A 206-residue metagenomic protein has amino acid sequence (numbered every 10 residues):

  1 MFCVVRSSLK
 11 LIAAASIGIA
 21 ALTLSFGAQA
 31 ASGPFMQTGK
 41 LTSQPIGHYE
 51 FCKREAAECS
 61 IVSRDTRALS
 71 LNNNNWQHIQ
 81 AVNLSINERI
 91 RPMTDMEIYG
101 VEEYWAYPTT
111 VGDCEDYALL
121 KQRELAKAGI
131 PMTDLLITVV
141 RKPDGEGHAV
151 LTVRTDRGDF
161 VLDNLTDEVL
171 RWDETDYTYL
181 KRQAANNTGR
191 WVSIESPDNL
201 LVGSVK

Functional and structural regions predicted by a protein language model:
F2-A15: Bacterial N-terminal signal peptides that target proteins for export
F2-V4, A28-K206: A structural boundary/capping signal
L9, A21-T23, E50: N-terminal regions of proteins, emphasizing targeting and processing segments when present
I12-A13, A20-L22, Q44: Residues at the start of alpha-helices and the adjacent loop-to-helix junctions
A13, I17, A128-G129: Enrichment for repetitive, rod-forming helical segments
I17-Q29: C-terminal segment of classical bacterial N-terminal signal peptides
